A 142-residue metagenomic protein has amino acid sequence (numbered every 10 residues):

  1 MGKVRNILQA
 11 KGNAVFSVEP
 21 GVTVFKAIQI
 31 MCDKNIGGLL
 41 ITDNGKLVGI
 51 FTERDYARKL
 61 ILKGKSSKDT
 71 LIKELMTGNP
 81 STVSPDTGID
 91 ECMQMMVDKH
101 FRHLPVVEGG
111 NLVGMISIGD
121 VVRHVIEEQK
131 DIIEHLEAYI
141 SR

Functional and structural regions predicted by a protein language model:
M1-K3, M31-T42, K73-S84, V107-E108: Charged, low-complexity, helix/coiled-coil-prone segments
M1-N13, T52-T82, G88-V97, I118-R142: Tandem CBS (Bateman) regulatory domains
K3-V48: A positional/architectural concept
A14-S17, K46-L47, L62, T82 (+1 more regions): Short, flexible active-site loop motifs that bind/organize anionic cofactors or intermediates
V18-N35, L60, T82-H100, V107: The conserved cystathionine-beta-synthase
M31-K34, L39-D55, M96, L104-G119: A glycine-centered beta-loop-beta connector
N35, N44-K46, S67-T70, T77-N79 (+3 more regions): Short, surface-exposed, polar/charged, turn-prone segments marking secondary-structure boundaries
